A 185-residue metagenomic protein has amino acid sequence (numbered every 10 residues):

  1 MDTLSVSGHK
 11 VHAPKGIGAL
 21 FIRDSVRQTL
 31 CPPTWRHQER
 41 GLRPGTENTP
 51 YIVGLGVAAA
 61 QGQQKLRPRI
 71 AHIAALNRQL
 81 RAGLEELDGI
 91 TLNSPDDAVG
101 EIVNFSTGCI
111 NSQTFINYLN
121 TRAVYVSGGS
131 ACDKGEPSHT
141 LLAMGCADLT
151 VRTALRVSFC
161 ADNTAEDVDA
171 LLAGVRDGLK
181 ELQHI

Functional and structural regions predicted by a protein language model:
M1-H37, P44-V57: Active-site PLP attachment segment
V6-G8, K15, L42, F105-S106 (+2 more regions): Thr-Gly-centered strand-to-loop micro-motif
P14, N48-I52, A59, N77 (+6 more regions): A general structural signal for well-ordered alpha-helical segments in protein cores
I22, F105-C109, F159-A161: Short beta-strand-to-loop capping motifs
A59-R81, T91-V99: Structural signature of PLP-dependent enzymes
V103-L155: Conserved C-terminal alpha-helix-loop-beta "cap" of PLP-dependent enzymes that closes/shapes the active-site mouth
H139-I185: PLP-dependent enzyme catalytic core of the Aspartate aminotransferase-like
